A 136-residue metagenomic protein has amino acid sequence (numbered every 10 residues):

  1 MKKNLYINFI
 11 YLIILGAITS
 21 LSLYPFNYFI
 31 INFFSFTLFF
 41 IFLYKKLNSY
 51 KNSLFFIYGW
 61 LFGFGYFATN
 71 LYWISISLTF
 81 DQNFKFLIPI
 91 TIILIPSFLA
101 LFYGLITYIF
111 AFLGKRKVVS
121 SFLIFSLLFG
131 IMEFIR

Functional and structural regions predicted by a protein language model:
K2-R136: Membrane-embedded alpha-helical bundles of multi-pass enzymes that act on lipidic or dolichyl-linked glycan substrates
